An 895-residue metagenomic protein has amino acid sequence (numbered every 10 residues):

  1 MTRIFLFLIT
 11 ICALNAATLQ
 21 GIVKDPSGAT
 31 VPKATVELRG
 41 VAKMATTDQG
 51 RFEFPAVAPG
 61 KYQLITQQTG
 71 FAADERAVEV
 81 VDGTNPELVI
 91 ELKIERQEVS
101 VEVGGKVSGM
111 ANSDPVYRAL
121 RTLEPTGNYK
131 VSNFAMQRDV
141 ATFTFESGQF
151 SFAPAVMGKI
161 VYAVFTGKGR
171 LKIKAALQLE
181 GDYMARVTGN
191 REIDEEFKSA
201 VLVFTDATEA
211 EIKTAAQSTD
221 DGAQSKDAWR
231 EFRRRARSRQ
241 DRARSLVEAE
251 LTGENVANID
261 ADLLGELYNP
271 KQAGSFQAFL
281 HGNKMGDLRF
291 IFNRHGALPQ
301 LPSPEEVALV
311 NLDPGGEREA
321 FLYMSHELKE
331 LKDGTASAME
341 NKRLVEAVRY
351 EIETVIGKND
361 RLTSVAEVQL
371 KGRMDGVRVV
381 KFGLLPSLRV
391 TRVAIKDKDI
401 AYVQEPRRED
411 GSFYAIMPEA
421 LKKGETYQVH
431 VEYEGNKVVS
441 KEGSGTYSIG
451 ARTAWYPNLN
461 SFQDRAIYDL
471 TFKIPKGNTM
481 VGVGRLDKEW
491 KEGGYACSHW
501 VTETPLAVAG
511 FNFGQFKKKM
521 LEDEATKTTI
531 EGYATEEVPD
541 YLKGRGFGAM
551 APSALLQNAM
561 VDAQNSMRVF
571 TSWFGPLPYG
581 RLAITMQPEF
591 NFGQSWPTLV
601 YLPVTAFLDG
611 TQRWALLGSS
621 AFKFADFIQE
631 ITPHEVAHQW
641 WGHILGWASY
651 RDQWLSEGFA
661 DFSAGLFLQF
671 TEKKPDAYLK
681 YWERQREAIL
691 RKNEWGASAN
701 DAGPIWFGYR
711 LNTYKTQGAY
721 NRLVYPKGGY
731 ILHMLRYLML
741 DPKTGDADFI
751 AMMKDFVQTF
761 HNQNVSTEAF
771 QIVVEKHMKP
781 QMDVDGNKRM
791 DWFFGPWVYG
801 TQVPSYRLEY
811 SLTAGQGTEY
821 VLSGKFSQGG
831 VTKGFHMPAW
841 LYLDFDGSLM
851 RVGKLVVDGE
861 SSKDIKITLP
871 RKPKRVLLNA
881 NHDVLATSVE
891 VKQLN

Functional and structural regions predicted by a protein language model:
V41-P55: Short, acidic Ser/Thr/Gly-rich low-complexity loop/linker segments typical of extracellular and cell-surface proteins
K61, I65-R76, N436: A short, solvent-exposed loop/turn motif at the edges and junctions of modular extracellular/periplasmic domains
G104-T363, T391, N458-F462, D791-P796: N-terminal, polar/Ser/Thr-rich
L328-R378, G383-P386, G450, L459-P633 (+2 more regions): Hydrophobic helix-coil surface modules that form long, contiguous segments used for peptide/substrate interaction
S337-E340, K423, E432-F472, H882-N895: Glycine/proline-rich low-complexity spacer/linker segments in large multi-domain proteins
M374, P578, T713, N721-Y820 (+1 more regions): Amphipathic alpha-helical substructures
R378-V380, P386-D397, N787, T801-R807 (+1 more regions): Beta-strand-rich binding/interaction modules
E657, D661-M734, F760-H761: Acidic/His/Gly-enriched intrinsically disordered linker/tail segments that often contain short helix/coil "MoRF-like"
